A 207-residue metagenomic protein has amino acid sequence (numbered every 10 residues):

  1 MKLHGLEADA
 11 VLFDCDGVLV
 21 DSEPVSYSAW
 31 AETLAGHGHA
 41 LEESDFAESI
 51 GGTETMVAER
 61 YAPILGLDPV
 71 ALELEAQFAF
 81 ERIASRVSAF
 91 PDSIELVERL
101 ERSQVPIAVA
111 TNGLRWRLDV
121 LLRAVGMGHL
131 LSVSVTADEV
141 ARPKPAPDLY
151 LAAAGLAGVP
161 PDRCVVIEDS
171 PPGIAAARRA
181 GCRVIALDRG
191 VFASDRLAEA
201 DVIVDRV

Functional and structural regions predicted by a protein language model:
M1-D9, E98-E101, V105, L114-V207: Asp-based, Mg2+/Mn2+-dependent phosphohydrolase catalytic module
L3-S103: N-terminal helical cap/lid subdomain that shapes the substrate entry/recognition surface in HAD-like hydrolases
D14, V18, T111, D169: Conserved G/P- and acidic residue-centered "switch" motifs that form tight phosphate/ATP-binding loops in soluble
D21, E48, V87, V109 (+3 more regions): Residue-level marker of alpha-helix boundaries and capping positions
V25, G52-T53, S88-D92, G113 (+3 more regions): Short beta->alpha linker loops
H39, T111, R115: Functionally critical, cavity-lining and gating residues within the transmembrane helices of 12-TM secondary
